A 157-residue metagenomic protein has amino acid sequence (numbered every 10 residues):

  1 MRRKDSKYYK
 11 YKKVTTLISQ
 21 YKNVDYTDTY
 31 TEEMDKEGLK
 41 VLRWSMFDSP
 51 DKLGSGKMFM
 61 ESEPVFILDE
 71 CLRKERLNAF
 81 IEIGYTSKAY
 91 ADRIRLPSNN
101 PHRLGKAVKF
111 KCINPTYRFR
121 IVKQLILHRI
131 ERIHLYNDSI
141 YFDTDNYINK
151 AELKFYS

Functional and structural regions predicted by a protein language model:
M1-R73, N146, S157: Extracytoplasmic cell-surface/polysaccharide-interacting catalytic and binding patches
R2-R3, R43, R73-R76, R93-R95 (+3 more regions): Arginine residue identity/basic-tract feature
K36-L39, R76, G105, N137: Sequence-level motif detector for i,i+2 pairs with an aromatic at +2
S45-D48, E75-A79, K106-K109: Generic detector of short, locally flexible boundary/turn motifs and exposed helical patches
S55, F80-Y85, R95-P97, I130 (+1 more regions): Aromatic-residue detector
S55-M58, E82-Y90, F110, T116-I121: Short linear motifs at secondary-structure transitions and domain/linker junctions
V65-L96: Extended, low-complexity, intrinsically disordered C-terminal regulatory tails of eukaryotic serine/threonine kinases
N99-K106, K111-S157: Catalytic cores and adjacent binding grooves of peptidoglycan-active enzymes
